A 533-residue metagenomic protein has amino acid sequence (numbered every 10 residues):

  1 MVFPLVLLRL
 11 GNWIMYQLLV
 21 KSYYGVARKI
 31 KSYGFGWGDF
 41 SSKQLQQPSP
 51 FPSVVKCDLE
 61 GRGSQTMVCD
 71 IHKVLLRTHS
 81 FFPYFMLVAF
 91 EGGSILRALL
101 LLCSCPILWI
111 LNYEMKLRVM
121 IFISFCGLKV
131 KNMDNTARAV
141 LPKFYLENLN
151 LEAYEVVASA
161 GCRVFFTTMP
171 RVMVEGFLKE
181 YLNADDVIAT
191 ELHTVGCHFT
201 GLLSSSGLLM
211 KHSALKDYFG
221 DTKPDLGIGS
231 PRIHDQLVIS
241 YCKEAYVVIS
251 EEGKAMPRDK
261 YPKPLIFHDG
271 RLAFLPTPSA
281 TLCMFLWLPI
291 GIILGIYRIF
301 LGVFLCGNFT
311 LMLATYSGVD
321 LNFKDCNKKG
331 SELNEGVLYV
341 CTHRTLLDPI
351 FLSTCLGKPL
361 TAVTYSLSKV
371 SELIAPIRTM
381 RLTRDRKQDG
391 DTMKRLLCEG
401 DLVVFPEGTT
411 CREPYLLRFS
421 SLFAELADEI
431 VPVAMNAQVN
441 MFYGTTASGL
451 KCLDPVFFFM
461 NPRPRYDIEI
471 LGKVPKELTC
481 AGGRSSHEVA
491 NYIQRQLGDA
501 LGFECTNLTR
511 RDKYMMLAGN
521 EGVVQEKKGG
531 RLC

Functional and structural regions predicted by a protein language model:
M1-D39, L87-M115, V119, M133 (+2 more regions): Short hydrophobic helices that act as membrane-entry/anchoring signals
V2-F40, P50-P52, N135-T281, L288: C-terminal cap/substrate-recognition subdomain and adjoining C-terminal extension of metal-dependent phosphatase-like
V2-G61, N183-A189, V195, S204-M210 (+9 more regions): Cytosol/nucleoplasm-facing, intrinsically disordered, low-complexity tails of endomembrane-system membrane proteins
V54-N112: Active-site neighborhood of HAD-like aspartate-dependent phosphohydrolases
Q65-C69, R163, D225, I293 (+2 more regions): Generic beta-sheet signal
S94, A98, F177-T194, V303-G307 (+4 more regions): Catalytic core of membrane glycerolipid acyltransferases/transacylases, capturing the structured, soluble-facing
C126-N150, P262-L338, T345-F351, A375-P376: Membrane-anchoring hydrophobic helices of lipid-metabolizing enzymes
I290, V370, C398-D401, R412-E488 (+2 more regions): A cross-family acyltransferase "interaction/gating" segment
